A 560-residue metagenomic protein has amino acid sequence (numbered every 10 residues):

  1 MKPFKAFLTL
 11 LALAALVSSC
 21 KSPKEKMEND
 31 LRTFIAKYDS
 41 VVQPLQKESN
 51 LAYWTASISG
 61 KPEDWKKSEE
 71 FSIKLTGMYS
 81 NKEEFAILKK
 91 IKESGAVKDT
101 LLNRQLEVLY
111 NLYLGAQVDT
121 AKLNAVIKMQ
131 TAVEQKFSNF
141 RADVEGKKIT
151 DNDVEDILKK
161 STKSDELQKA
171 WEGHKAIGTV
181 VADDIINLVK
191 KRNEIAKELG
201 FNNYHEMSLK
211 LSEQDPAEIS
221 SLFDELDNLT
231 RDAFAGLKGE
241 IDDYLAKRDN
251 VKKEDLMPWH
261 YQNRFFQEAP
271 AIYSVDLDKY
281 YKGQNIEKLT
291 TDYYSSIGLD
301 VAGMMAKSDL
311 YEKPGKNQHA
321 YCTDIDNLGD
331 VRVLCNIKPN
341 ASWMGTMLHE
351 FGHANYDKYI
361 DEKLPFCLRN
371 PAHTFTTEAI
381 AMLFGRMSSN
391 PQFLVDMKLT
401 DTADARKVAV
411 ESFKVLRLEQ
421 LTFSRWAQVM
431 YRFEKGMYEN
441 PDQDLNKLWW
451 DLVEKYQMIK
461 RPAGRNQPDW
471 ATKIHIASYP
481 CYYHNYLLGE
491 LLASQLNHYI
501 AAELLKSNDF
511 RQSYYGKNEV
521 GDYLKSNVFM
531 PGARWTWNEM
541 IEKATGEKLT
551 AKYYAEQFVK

Functional and structural regions predicted by a protein language model:
M1-L8: Bacterial N-terminal signal peptides that target proteins for export
L16-S19: C-terminal motif of bacterial Sec signal peptides marking the signal peptidase cleavage site
K21-L31, S57, P62-D64, E213 (+7 more regions): C-terminal, non-catalytic "cap/extension" segments appended to globular domains
P23-I186, C481: N-terminal helix-rich structural modules
G146-N152, D156, I186-L334, T402-F413 (+1 more regions): Active-site-proximal, well-structured secondary-structure segments within enzyme catalytic domains
D165-Q168, E172, I286, G315-N340 (+2 more regions): Active-site scaffold of zinc-dependent metalloenzymes
H205, N336, D357-L383: Post-HEXXH active-site segment of zinc metalloproteases
F223-A233, P371-V408, L496: Post-HExxH zinc-binding segment in Zn-dependent metallohydrolases
